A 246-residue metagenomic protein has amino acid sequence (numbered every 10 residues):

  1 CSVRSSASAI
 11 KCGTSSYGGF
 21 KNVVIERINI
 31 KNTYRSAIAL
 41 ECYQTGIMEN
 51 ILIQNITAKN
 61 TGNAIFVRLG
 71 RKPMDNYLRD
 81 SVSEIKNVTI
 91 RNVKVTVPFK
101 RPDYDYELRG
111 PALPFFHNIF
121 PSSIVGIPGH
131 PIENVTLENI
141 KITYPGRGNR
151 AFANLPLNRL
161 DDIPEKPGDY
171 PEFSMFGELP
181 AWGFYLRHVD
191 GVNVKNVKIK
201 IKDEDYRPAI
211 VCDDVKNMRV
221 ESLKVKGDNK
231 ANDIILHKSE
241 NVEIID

Functional and structural regions predicted by a protein language model:
C1-D246: Extracellular/periplasmic carbohydrate-active domains that bind, remodel, or depolymerize complex polysaccharides
